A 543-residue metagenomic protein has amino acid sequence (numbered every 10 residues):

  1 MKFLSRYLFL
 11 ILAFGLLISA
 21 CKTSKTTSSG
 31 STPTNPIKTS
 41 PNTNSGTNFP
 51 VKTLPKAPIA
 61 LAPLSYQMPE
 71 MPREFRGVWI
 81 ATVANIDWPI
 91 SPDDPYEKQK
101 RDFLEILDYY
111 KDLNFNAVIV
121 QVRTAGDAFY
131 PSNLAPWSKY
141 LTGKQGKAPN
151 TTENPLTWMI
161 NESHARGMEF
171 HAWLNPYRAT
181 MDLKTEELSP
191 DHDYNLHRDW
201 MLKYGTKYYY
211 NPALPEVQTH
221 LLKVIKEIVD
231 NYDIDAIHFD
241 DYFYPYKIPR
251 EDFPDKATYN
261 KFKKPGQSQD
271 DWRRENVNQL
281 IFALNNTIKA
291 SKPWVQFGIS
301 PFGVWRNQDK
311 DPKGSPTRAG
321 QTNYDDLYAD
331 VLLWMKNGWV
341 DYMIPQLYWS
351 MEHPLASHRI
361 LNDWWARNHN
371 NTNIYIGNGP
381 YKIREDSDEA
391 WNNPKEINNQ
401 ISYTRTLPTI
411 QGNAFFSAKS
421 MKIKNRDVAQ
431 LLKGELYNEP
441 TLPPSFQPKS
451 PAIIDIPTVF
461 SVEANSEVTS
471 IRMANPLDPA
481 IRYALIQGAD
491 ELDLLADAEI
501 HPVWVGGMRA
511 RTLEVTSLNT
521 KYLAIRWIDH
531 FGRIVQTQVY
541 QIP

Functional and structural regions predicted by a protein language model:
L64-Q67, R73-G77, F115-G126, P155-L202 (+3 more regions): Glycine-rich, aromatic-flanked loop segments that form ligand/cofactor-binding clefts across common enzyme folds
R73, A81, N85-R101, A172 (+2 more regions): Active-site-adjacent "subsite" loops/lids of carbohydrate-active enzymes
R101-D127, N231-D235, L333, W339: Catalytic domains of carbohydrate-active enzymes, especially glycoside hydrolases
L113-N150: Aromatic-lined carbohydrate-binding/catalytic grooves of carbohydrate-active enzymes
A128-G143, R178-Y204, D241-K264, D309-A319: Aromatic- and acidic-residue-enriched segments that line the glycan-binding/catalytic groove of carbohydrate-active
E216-F239, F243-T317, Q321-Y342, Q346-L347 (+2 more regions): Active-site neighborhood of glycoside hydrolase catalytic domains
Y328-P354, N370-K449: Substrate-binding cleft of secreted/luminal carbohydrate-active enzymes
T516-I534: Beta-strand-rich modules
